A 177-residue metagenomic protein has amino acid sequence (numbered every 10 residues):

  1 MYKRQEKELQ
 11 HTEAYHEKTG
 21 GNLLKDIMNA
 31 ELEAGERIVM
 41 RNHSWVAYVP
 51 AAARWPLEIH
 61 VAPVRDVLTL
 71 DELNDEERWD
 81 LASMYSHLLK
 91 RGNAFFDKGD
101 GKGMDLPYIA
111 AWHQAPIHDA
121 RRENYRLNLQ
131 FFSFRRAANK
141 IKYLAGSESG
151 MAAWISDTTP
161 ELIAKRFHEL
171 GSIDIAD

Functional and structural regions predicted by a protein language model:
M1-D177: HIT superfamily nucleotide-processing domains
